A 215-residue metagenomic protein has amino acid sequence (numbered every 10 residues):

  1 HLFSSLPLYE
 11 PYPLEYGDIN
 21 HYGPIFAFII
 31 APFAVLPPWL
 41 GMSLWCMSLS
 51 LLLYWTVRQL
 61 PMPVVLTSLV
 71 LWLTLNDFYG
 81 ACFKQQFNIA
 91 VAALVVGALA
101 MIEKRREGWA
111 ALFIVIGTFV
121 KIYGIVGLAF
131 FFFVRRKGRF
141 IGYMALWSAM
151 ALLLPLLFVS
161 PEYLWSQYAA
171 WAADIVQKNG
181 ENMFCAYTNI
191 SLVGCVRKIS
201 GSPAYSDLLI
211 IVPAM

Functional and structural regions predicted by a protein language model:
H1-A110, V134-M215: Primarily membrane-embedded glycan-assembly and transfer machineries that use lipid-linked glycans
G108-I122, V126-F132: Membrane-interface alpha helices of multi-pass inner-membrane proteins
